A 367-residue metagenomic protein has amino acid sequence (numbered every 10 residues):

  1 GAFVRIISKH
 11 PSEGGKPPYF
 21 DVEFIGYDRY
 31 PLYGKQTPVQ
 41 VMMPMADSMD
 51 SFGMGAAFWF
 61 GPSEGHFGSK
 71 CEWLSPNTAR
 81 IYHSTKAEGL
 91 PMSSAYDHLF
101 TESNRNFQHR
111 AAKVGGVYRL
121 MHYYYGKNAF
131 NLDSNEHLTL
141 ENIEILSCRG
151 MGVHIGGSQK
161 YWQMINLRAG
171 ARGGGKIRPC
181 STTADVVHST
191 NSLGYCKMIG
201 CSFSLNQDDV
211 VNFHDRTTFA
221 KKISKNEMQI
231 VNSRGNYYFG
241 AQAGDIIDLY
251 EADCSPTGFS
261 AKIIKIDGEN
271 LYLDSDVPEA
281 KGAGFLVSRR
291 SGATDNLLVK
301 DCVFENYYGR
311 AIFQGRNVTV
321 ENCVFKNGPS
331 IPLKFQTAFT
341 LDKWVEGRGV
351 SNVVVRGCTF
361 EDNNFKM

Functional and structural regions predicted by a protein language model:
G1-L146, I155, A171-C180, S204-D295: Extracellular polysaccharide-degrading/modifying enzymes targeting complex plant/algal/animal polysaccharides
G126-A129, R149-I155, R172-D185, G194 (+5 more regions): Short glycine/acidic-rich loop motifs that flank beta-strands on beta-rich extracellular proteins
K127-F130, D185-H188, S233, F285-S288 (+2 more regions): Short, recurring structural edge motifs at helix starts
E136-S147, K160-G174, G194-L205, D245 (+3 more regions): Right-handed parallel beta-helix
P179-V186, G292-N296, E346-V355: Glycine-rich, flexible loop segments associated with nucleotide phosphate handling
T217, T337-F339: Active-site-proximal loop/turn and secondary-structure-junction residues that shape catalytic pockets, frequently
C254-P256, K343-G349: Short, solvent-exposed loop/turn segments that connect beta-strands within catalytic domains and beta-strand-rich
